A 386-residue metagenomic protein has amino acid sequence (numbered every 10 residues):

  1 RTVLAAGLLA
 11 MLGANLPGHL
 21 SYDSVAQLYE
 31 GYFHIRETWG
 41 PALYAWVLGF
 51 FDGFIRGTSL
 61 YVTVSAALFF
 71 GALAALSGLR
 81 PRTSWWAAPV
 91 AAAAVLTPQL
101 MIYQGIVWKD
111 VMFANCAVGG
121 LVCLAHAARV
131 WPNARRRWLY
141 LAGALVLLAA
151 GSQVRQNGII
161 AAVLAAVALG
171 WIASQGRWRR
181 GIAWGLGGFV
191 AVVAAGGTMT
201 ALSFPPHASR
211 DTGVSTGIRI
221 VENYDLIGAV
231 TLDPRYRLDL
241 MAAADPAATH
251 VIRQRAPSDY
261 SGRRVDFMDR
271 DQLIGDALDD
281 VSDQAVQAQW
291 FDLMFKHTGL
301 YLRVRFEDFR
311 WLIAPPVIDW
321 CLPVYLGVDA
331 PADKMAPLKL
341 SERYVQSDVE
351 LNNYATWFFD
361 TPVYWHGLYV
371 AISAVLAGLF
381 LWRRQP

Functional and structural regions predicted by a protein language model:
L9, Y140-R155, A166, G188-V192: Membrane-interface alpha helices of multi-pass inner-membrane proteins
N15-Q27, I35-V47, I55-S59, S282 (+1 more regions): Extracytoplasmic catalytic/substrate-binding loops of multi-pass membrane glycan-assembly enzymes
Y22, G105-M112, V154: Short acidic/glycine- and proline-prone juxtamembrane loop motifs at membrane-interface regions of multi-pass membrane
Y32, A75, F113-P132, V146-L148 (+1 more regions): Specific aromatic-rich, kink-prone transmembrane helix
A42-W46, F54-G71, A88, Y103: Loop-to-helix entry region of an early transmembrane alpha helix in multi-pass inner-membrane enzymes
R56-L60, E307-P386: Membrane-interface anchor segments at the N-terminal boundary of transmembrane helices in multi-pass membrane enzymes
T63-R82, G119, C123: Transmembrane-helix motifs of polytopic, lipid-linked glycan transferases
H207-L340: Membrane-proximal stem/loop segments at transmembrane-domain junctions that anchor or position
